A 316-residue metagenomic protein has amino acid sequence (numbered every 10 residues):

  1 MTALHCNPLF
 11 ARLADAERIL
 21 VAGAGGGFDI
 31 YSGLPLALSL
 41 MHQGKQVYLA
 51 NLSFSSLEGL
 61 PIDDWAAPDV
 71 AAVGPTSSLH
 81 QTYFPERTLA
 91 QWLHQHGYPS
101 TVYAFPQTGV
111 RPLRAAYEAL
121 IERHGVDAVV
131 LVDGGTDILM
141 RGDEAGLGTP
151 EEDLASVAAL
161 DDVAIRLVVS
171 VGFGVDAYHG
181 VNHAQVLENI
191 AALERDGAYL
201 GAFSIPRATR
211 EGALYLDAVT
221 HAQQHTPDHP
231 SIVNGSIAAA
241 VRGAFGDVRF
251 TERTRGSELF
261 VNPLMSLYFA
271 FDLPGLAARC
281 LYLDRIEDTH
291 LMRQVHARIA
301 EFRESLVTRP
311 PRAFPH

Functional and structural regions predicted by a protein language model:
T2-A16: A short, basic/flexible loop-to-alpha-helix module at the beginning of a structural domain
L13-E58: N-terminal phosphate-binding or glycine-rich loops at protein starts, especially the Walker A/P-loop of NTPases
H42, V47-A104: Glycine-rich nucleotide/cofactor/substrate-binding loop typically near the N-terminus or early in the first domain
L60, V168-S170, G174-V186: Glycine-rich, charge-decorated loop segments at or immediately adjacent to ligand/cofactor-binding or catalytic sites
W65-L89, E188-D217: A glycine-rich helix N-cap at a beta->alpha junction
H80-R111, V132-G134, L167-F173, G201-P206: Cap/lid and interdomain-hinge subdomains that line or gate substrate/regulatory clefts in soluble alpha/beta enzymes
S100-D161: Internal, conserved structured core segments that host functional sites
T220-H316: C-terminal accessory domains and tails appended to enzymatic cores
